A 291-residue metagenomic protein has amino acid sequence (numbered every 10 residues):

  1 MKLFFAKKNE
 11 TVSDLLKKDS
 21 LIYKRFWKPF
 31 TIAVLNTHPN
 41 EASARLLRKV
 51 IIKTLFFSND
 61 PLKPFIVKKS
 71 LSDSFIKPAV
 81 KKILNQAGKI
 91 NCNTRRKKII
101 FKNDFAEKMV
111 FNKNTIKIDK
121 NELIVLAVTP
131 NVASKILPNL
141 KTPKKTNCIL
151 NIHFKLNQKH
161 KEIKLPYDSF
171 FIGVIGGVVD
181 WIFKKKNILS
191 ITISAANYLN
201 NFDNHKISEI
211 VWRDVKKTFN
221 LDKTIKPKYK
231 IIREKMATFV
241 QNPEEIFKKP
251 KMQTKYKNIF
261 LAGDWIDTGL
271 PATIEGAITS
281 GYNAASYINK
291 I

Functional and structural regions predicted by a protein language model:
M1-F105, K120: Active-site/ligand-binding neighborhood in enzyme catalytic cores
K17, V80-A87, V110, W212 (+2 more regions): Class I S-adenosyl-L-methionine
P61-F65, I149-L150, T268: Glycine- and acidic
I83-Q86, D119-E122, A285-I291: Short, hydrophobic alpha-helical segments
K89-N93, D119, P227-K230, F260: General small-molecule cofactor/ligand-binding pocket signal
C92-T94, K113, R233, G263: Short loop/edge segments at beta-strand edges and connector loops that shape dinucleotide/nucleotide cofactor-binding
R95-H205, E209, R213-F219, Q253: Mid-domain catalytic core of redox enzymes that form a hydrophobic substrate pocket/lid adjacent to a catalytic redox
D180-I291: Conserved flavin/dinucleotide-binding core of flavoenzymes
